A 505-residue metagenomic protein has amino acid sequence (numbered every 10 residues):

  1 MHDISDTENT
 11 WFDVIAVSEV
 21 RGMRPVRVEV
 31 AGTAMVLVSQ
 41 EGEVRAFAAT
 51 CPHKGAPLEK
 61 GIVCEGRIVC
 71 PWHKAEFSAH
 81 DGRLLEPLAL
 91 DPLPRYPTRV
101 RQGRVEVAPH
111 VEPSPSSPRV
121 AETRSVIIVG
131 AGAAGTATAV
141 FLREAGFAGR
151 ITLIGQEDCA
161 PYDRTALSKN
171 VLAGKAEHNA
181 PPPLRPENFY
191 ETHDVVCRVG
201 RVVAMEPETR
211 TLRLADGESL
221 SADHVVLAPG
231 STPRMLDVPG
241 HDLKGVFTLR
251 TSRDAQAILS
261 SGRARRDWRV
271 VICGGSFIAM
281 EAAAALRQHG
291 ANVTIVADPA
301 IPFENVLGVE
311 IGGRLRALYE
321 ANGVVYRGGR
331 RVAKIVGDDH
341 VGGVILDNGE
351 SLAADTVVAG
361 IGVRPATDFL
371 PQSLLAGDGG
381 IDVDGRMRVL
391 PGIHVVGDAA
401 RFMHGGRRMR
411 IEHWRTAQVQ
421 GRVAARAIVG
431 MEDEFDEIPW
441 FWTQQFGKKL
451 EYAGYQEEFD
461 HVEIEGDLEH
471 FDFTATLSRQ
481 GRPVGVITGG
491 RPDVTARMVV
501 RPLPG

Functional and structural regions predicted by a protein language model:
E19-S117: Rieske [2Fe-2S] iron-sulfur-binding domain
V30-A31, A148, N188, H193-L214 (+2 more regions): A Rossmann-like FAD-binding core segment of flavoenzymes
P71, F77-R104, A108-I127, E187-R269 (+4 more regions): FAD-binding core/adjacent interface of flavoenzyme oxidoreductases
T123-V126, A366, A399-V494: Mid-to-C-terminal Rossmann-like scaffold of FAD/NAD(P)H-dependent oxidoreductases
T123-V196, R234, A283-V306: Beta1-alpha1 glycine-rich phosphate/pyrophosphate-binding loop at the start of Rossmann-like nucleotide-binding domains
G130-A134, R250-T251, G274-S276: Glycine-rich Rossmann-fold phosphate-binding loop(s) that bind the pyrophosphate of adenine dinucleotide cofactors
C159, R164-K175, P182-P183, R269-C273 (+3 more regions): Rossmann-like dinucleotide-binding cores of NAD(P)H-dependent redox enzymes
D242-R266, D339-I345, E350-V419, V423: FAD-site-proximal beta/loop scaffold in flavoenzymes
